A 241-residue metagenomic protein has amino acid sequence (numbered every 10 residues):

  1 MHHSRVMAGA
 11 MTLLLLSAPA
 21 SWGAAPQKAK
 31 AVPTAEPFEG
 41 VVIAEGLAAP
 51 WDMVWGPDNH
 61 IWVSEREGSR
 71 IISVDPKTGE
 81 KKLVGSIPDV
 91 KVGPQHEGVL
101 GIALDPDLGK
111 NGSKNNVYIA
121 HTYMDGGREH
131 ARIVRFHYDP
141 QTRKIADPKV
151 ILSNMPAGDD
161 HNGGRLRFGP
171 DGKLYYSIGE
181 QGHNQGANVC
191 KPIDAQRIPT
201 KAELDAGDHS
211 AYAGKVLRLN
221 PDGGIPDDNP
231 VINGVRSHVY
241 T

Functional and structural regions predicted by a protein language model:
M1-G9: Bacterial N-terminal signal peptides that target proteins for export
A8-P19: Bacterial N-terminal signal peptides
W22-G186, C190: Acidic, Gly/Ser/Thr-rich repeat motifs that build Ca2+-stabilized beta-propeller blades
G40-I43, D89-V90, T200-A206, V235-S237: Second-shell loop/turn segments in exported
A131-Q141, D194-D222: Beta-propeller blade signature
S153-N154, G158-H161, D228-T241: Short, surface-exposed recognition loops and adjoining beta-strand edges that mediate ligand/DNA contacts, enriched
Y175-G182, A213, L217-I225: A structural motif
N184, V189-R197, D222-V235: Short pre-catalytic segments that frame enzyme active sites
